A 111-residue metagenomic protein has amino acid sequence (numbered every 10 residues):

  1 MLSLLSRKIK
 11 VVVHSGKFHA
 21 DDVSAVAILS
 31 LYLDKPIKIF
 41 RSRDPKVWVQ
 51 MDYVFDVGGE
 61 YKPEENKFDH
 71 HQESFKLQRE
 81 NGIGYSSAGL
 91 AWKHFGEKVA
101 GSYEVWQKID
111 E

Functional and structural regions predicted by a protein language model:
M1-E111: Replace "Mg2+/Mn2+-dependent" with "divalent metal-dependent
